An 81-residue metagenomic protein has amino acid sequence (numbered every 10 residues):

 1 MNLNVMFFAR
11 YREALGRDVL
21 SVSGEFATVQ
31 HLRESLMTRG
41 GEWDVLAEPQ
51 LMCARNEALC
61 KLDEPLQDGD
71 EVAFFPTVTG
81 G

Functional and structural regions predicted by a protein language model:
M1-G80: Ubiquitin-like/PB1-type beta-grasp interaction modules and other compact soluble beta-rich domains
